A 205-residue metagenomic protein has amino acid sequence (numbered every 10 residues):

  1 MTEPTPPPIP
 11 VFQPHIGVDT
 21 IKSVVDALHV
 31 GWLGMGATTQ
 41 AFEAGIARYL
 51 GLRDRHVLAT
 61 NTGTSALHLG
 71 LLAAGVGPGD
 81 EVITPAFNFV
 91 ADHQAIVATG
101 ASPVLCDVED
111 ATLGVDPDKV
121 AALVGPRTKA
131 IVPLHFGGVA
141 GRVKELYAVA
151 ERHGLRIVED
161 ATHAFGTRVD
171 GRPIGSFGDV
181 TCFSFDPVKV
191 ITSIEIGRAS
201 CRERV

Functional and structural regions predicted by a protein language model:
M1-L33, A37: N-terminal "arm"/small-domain region of PLP-dependent enzymes with the aminotransferase-like
M35-E81, A95-V97, L105-D107, R172: Phosphate-binding glycine-rich loop
A44, R48, K144, D179: Active-site phosphate/pyrophosphate- and oxyanion-stabilizing loops and adjacent acidic/basic residues in soluble
L72-A161, R168: PLP-dependent aminotransferase-like
E159-S193: Conserved active-site segment immediately N-terminal to the catalytic lysine that forms the internal aldimine
A199-V205: Conserved small/polar residues in nucleotide/adenosyl-binding loops
